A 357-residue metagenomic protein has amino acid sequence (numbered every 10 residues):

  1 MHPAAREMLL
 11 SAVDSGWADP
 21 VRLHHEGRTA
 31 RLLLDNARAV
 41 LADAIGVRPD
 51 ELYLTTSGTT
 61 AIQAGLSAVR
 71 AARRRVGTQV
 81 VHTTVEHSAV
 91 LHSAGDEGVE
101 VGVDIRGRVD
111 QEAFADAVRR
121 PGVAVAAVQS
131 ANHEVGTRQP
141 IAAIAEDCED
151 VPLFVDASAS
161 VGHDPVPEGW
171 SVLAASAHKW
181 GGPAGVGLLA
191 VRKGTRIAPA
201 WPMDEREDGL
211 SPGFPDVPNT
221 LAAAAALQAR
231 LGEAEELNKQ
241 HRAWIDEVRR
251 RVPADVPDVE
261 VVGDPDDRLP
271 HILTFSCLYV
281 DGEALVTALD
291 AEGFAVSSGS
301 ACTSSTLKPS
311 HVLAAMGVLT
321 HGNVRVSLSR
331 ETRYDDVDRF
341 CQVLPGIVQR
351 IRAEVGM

Functional and structural regions predicted by a protein language model:
M1-M357: Pyridoxal 5′-phosphate
